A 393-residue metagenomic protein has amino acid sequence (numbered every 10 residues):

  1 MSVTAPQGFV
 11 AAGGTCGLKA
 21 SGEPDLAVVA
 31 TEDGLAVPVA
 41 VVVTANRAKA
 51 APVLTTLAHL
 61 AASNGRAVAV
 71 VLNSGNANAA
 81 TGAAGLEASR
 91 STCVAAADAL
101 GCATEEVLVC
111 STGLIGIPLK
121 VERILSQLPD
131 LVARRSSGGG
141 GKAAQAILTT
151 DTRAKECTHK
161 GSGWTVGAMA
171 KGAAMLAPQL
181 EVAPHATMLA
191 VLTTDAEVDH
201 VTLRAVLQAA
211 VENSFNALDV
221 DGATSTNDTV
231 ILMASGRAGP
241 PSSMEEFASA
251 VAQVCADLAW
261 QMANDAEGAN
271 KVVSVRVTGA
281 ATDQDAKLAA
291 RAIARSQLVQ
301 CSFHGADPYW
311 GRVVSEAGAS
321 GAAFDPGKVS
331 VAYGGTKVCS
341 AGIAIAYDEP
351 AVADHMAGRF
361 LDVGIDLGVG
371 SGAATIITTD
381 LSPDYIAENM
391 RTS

Functional and structural regions predicted by a protein language model:
M1-S393: A structural signal for small-residue-enriched, beta-sheet-centric alpha/beta enzyme cores and oligomeric scaffold folds
